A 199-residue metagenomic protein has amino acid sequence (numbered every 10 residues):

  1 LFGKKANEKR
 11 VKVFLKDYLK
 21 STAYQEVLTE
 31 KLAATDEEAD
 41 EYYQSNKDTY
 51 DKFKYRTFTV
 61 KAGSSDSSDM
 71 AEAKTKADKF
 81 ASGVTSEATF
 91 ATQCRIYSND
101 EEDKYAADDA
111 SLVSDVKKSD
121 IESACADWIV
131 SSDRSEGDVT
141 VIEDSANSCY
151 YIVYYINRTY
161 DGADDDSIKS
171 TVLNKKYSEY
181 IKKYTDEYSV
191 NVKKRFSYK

Functional and structural regions predicted by a protein language model:
K9-E30, D40-T85, D100-I121, V153-S178: Well-structured core secondary-structure elements of compact alpha/beta domains
T35, A39: Extracellular adhesion/carbohydrate-binding repeat motifs centered on closely spaced tryptophans
S45, K182, D186-K199: Short, low-structural-confidence N-terminal segments
F90-D100: Short, well-ordered alpha-helical segments enriched in acidic and aromatic residues
K118-V130: Extracytoplasmic/periplasmic sensor domains and loops in membrane signaling proteins
S135-V139: Glycine-centered loop/turn motifs
T140-S145: Exposed beta-sheet edge/beta-hairpin loop segments within beta-rich domains
S148-I152: A short beta-strand signature within small-molecule sensing/ligand-binding domains used in signal transduction
